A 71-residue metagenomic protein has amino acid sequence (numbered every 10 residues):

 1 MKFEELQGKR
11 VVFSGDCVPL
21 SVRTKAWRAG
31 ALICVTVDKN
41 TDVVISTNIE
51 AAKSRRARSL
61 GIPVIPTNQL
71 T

Functional and structural regions predicted by a protein language model:
M1-T71: DNA strand-break repair and replication-stress modules
